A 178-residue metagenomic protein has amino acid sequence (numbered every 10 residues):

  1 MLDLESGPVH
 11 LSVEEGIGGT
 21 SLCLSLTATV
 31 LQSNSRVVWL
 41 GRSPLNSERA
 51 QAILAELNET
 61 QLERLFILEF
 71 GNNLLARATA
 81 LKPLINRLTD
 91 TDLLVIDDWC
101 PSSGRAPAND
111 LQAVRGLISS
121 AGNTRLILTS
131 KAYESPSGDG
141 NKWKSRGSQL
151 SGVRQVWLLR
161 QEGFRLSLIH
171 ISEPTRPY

Functional and structural regions predicted by a protein language model:
M1-D3: Pre-Walker A adenine-sensing motif
G7-T79: Conserved P-loop
T20, T129, T175-R176: Ser/Thr-centric signal marking residues that sit in or immediately flank functional binding/regulatory motifs
F66-E69, L128, W157-L158: Structural signal for conserved beta-strand scaffold positions within catalytic alpha/beta enzyme cores
T79-L88: Conserved alpha-helical scaffold flanking the Walker A/P-loop in AAA+ ATPase domains
L88-Q155: P-loop NTPase motor core
V153-R154, Q161-L168: Conserved AAA+ ATPase core "coupling" helix
I169-Y178: Single conserved hydrophobic/aromatic residue that forms the stacking wall/gate of nucleotide- or nucleobase-binding
